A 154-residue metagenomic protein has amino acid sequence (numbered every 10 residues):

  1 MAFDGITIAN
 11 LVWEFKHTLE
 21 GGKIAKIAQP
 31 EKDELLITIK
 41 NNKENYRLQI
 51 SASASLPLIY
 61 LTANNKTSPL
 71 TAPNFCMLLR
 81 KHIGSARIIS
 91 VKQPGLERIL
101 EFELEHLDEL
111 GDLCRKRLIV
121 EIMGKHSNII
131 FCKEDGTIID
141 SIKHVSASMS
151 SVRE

Functional and structural regions predicted by a protein language model:
I6-T67, T71: A structured, charge-rich N-terminal accessory region that forms the first stable segment of a protein and links
N42-E154: Phosphate/anion-contacting hairpin/loop surfaces
